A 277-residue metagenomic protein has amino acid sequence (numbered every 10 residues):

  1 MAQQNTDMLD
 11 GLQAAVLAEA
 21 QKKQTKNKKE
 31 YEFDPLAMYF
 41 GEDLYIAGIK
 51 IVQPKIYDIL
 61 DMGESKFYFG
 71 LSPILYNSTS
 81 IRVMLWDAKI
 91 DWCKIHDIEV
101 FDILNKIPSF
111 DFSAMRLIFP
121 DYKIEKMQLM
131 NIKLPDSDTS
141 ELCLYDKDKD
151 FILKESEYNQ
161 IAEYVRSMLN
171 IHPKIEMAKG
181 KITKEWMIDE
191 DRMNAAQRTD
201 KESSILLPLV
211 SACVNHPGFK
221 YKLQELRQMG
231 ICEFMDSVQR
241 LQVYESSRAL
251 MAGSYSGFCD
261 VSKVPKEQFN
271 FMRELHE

Functional and structural regions predicted by a protein language model:
M1-C93, I98, R166-G253: An amphipathic, hydrophobic-aromatic interaction surface with interspersed Lys/Arg that forms lipid/phosphate-bearing
N27, K154, Q160, M251 (+1 more regions): A general marker of short, structured functional hotspots
D34, Q53, S72, I107 (+4 more regions): Intrinsic-disorder/low-complexity coil detector
E99-S203: Hydrophobic, aromatic-lined core segments that form the binding pocket/scaffold for planar heteroaromatic ligands
S254-E277: Long, intrinsically disordered, low-complexity Ser/Thr/Pro-rich regulatory/activation regions of nuclear proteins
